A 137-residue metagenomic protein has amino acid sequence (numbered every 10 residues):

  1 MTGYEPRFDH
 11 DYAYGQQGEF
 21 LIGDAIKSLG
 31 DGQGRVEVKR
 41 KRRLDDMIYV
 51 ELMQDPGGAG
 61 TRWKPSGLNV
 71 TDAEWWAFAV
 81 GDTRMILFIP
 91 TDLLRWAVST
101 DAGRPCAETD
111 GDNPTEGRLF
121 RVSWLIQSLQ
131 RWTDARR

Functional and structural regions predicted by a protein language model:
T2-A13, S28, W63, G81-R137: Non-catalytic C-terminal interaction segments of nucleic acid-processing enzymes
G15, E19-G23: Short, highly selective alpha-helical patches that border small-molecule cofactor pockets in redox/cofactor-processing
I22-A25, G32-I48: Conserved catalytic cores of phosphodiester-cleaving nucleases, focusing on short active-site segments
A25-S28, S66-N69, F78: Short, conserved, surface-exposed binding loops centered on an aromatic residue
L29-G34, T71-A73, P90-L93: Short, solvent-exposed coil/turn segments at beta-strand boundaries
Q33, W63-P65, D72-W76, T83-R84: Short, surface-exposed beta-edge/turn micro-motifs
R35-V38, F78, L87-F88: A structural signal for short, well-ordered beta-strand segments and their strand-loop junctions that often border
R42-N69: Mg2+/Mn2+-dependent nuclease catalytic core
